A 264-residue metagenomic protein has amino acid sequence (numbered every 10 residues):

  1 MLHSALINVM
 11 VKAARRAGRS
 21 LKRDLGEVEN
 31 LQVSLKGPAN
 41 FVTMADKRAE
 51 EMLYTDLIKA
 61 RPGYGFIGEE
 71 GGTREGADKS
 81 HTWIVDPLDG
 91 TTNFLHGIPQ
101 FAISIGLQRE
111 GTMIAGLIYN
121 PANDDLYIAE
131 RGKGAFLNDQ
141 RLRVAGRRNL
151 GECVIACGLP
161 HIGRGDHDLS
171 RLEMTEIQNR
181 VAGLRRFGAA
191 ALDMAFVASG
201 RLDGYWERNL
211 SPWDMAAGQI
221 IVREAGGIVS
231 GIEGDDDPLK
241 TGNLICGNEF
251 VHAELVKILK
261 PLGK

Functional and structural regions predicted by a protein language model:
M1-L88, I228, F250, K257-K260 (+1 more regions): N-terminal subdomain of lithium-sensitive/metallo-dependent phosphomonoesterases centered on the IMPase/IPPase/PAP
L21, D46, L57, T91 (+6 more regions): Residue-level signal for inorganic ion chemistry
S34, E75-A77, E110, I128 (+3 more regions): Solvent-exposed alpha-helices and their adjacent loops that cap or buttress functional pockets in soluble metabolic
D46, F94-G97, L184-F187, A191: Short glycine/threonine-rich catalytic loop with a Thr-x-Gly-x-Asp
K47, E51, E70, P87-G90 (+6 more regions): Generic detector of well-ordered alpha-helical packing
A77-F136: DPxDG-like acidic metal-binding loop motif
R143-K264: An extended, acidic
